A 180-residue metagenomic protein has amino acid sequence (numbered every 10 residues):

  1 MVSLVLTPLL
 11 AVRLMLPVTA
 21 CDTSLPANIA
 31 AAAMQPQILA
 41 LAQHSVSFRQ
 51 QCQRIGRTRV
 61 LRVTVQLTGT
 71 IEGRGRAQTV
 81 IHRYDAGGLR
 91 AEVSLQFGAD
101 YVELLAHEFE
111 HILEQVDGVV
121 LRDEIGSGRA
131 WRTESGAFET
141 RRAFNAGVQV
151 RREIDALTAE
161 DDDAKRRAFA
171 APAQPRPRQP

Functional and structural regions predicted by a protein language model:
V2-L14: Bacterial N-terminal signal peptides
L10, T19, N28, Q174-P177: Intrinsically disordered, low-complexity segments enriched in proline/serine/threonine
A11, R74, F169-A171: Intrinsically disordered and other compositionally biased segments
L16-G88, S94-A99, F144, Q149-L157: Auxiliary, metal-adjacent structural segments of Zn-dependent hydrolase domains
V93-S94, H107: Short amphipathic alpha-helices and their capping/turn segments at secondary-structure boundaries
A99, Q115-G147: Post-HEXXH active-site segment of zinc metalloproteases
E103-V116: Active-site recognition of the HExxH zinc-binding catalytic motif
F144-P180: Long, well-structured alpha-helical subdomains associated with metal-dependent extracellular/ecto-lumenal hydrolases
